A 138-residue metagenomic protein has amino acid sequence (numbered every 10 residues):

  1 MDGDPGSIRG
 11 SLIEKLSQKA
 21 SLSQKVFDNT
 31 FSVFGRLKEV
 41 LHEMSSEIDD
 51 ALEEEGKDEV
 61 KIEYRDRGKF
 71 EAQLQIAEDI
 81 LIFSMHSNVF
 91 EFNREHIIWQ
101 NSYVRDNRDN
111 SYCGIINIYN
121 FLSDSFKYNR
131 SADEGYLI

Functional and structural regions predicted by a protein language model:
M1-S23: N-terminal, Lys/Arg- and Ser/Thr-rich interaction peptides
D2, D58-V60, S102-V104: Residue-level detector of functional hotspots within protein domains
G3-G6, G10, G35, G56 (+3 more regions): Residue-identity detector for glycine
Q18-R36: Terminal, regulation- and interaction-focused segments at domain boundaries
F31-E71: Short N-terminal edge-element motif at the start of the domain
E63-I138: Hydrophobic-cavity lipid-handling domains and compact docking modules
